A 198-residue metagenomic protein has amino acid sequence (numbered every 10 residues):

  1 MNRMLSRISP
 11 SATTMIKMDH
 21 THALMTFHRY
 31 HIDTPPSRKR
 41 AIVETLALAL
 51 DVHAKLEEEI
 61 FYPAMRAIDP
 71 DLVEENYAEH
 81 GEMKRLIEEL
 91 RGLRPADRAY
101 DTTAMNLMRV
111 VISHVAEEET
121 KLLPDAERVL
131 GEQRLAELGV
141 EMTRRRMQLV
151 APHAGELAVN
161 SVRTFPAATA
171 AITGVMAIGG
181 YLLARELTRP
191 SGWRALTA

Functional and structural regions predicted by a protein language model:
M1-A198: Small-residue-biased structural context
